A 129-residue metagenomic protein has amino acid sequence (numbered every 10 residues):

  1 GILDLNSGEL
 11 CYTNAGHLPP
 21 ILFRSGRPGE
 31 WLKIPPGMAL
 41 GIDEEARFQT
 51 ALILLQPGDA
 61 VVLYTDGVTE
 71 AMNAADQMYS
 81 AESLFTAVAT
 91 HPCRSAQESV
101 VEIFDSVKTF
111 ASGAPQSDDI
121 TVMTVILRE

Functional and structural regions predicted by a protein language model:
G1-E129: Conserved subregion of the PPM/PP2C metallophosphatase catalytic domain
